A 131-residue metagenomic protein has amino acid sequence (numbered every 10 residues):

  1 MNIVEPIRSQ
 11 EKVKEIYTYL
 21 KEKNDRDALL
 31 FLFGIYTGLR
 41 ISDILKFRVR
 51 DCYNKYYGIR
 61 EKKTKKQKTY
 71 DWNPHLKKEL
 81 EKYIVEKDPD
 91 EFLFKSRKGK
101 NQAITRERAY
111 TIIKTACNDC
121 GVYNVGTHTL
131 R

Functional and structural regions predicted by a protein language model:
N2, P6-T37, I41: Basic, Lys/Arg- and aromatic-enriched nucleic-acid-binding interface segment
I3-P6, Y70, Q102: Helix-turn-helix-type domain boundary/helix-start signal
Q10-V13, N73-V122: Active-site/catalytic core of tyrosine-dependent DNA strand-transfer enzymes
T18-K23, D27, P89, T111-R131: Short, basic (Lys/Arg/His-rich) helix/loop patches that form interaction surfaces in the mid-to-C-terminal regions
T37, K46-K78: Conserved tyrosine-mediated DNA breakage-rejoining catalytic core shared by Y-recombinases
K63, S96-K98, R131: Short, histidine-centered active-site or binding-site loop motifs used for metal coordination, general acid-base
